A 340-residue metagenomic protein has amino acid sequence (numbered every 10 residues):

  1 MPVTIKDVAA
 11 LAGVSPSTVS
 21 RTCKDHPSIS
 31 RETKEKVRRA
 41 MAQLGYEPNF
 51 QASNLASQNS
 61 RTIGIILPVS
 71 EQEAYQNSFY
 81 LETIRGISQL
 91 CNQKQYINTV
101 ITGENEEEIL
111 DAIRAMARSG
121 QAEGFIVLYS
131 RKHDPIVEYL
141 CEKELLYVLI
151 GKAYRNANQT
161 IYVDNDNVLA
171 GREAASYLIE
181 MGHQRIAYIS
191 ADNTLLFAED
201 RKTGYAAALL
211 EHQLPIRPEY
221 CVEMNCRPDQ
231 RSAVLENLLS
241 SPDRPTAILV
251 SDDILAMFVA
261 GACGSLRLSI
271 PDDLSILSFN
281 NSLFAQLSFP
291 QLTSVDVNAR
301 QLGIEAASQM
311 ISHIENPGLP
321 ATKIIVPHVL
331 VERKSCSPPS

Functional and structural regions predicted by a protein language model:
M1-R61, S340: N-terminal helix-turn-helix DNA-binding module of bacterial transcription factors
L11, Q43, G86-Q95, C141-L149 (+1 more regions): Bacterial carbohydrate/catabolite-sensing allosteric modules
S15, R61, E123, Q184-R185 (+1 more regions): Short acidic/polar active-site loop segments enriched in Thr and Asp
Y46, E104-E107, L128-D134, I254: Short beta->alpha connector loops
Y46-D111: Amphipathic helical "hinge" segments at domain boundaries
A112-E123, K202-A206: Short, electropositive alpha-helical surface patch
D134-P135, C141: Active-site-adjacent beta->alpha loops and helix N-cap segments on the catalytic face of soluble alpha/beta enzymes
